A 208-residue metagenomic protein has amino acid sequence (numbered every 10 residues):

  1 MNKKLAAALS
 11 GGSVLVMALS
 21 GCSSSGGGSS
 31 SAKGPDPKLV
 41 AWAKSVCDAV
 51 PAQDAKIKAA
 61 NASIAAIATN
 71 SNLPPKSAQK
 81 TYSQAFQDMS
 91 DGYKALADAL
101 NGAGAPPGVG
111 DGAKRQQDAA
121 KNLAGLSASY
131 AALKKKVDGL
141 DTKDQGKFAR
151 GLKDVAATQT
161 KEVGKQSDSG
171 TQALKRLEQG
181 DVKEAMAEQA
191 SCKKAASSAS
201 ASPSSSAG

Functional and structural regions predicted by a protein language model:
M1-S10: Bacterial N-terminal signal peptides that target proteins for export
M17-G21: C-terminal motif of bacterial Sec signal peptides marking the signal peptidase cleavage site
S23-G26: Bacterial signal peptide processing site
S31-A52: Post-signal peptide N-terminal segment of mature Sec-exported envelope proteins
Q53-L133, V137, F148, L152-Q172: Alpha-helical segments in soluble extracytoplasmic regions
M186-G208: Short, low-complexity, Pro/Ser/Thr/Gly-rich segments in the mature regions of secreted, periplasmic
